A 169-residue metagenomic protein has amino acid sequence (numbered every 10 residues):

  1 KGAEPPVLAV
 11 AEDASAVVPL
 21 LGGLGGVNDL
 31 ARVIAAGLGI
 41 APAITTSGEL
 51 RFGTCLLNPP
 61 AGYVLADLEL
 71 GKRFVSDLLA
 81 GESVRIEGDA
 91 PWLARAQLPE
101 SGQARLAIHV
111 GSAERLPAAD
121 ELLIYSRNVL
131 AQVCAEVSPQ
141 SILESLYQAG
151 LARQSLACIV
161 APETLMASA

Functional and structural regions predicted by a protein language model:
K1-N28, V33, G37-S168: Conserved mixed alpha/beta catalytic, RNA-binding, or beta-rich assembly cores of soluble enzyme, regulatory
